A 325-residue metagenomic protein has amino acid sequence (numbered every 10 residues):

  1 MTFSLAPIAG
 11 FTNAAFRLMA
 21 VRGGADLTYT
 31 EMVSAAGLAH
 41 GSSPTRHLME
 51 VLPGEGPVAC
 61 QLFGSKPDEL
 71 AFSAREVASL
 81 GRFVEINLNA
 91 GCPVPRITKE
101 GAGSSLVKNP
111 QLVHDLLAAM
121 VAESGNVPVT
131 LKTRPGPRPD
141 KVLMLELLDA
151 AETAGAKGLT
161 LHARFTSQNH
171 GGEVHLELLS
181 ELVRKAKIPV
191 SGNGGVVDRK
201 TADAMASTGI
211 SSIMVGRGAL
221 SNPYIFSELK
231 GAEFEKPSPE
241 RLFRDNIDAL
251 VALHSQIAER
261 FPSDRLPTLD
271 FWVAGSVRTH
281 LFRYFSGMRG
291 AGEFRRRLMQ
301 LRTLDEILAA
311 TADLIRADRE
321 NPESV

Functional and structural regions predicted by a protein language model:
T2-F11, P57-L70, L106-V107, L131-M144: Active-site mouth loops of central-metabolism enzymes
S4, A9, A14-A15, P128 (+5 more regions): Alpha/beta catalytic cores of nucleotide-metabolism and tRNA/nucleoside-modifying enzymes
I8-G10, V33-A35, F63-S65, G91-P93 (+4 more regions): Active-site beta-loop-alpha junctions enriched in small/polar residues
I8-V84: Glycine-rich, positively charged N-terminal anion/phosphate-binding segment
Y29-A36, S104, N109, V113: Glycine-rich, aromatic-flanked loop segments that form ligand/cofactor-binding clefts across common enzyme folds
F72-A102, P110-I188, S207: Alpha/beta enzyme core
G101-V107, K230-E233: Short glycine-enriched, charge-decorated loop/helix-capping segments at active-site entrances that position
